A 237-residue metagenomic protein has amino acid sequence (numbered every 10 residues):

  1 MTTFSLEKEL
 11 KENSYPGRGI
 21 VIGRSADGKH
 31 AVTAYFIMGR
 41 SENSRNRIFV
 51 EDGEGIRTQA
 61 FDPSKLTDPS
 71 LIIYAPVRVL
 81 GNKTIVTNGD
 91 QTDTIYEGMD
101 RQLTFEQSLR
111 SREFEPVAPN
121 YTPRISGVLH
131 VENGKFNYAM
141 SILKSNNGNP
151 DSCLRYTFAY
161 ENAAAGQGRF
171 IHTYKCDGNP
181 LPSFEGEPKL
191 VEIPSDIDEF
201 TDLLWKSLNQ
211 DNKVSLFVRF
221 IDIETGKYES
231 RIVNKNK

Functional and structural regions predicted by a protein language model:
M1-K237: Conserved short alpha-helical segments that host acidic/polar catalytic motifs at enzyme active sites
